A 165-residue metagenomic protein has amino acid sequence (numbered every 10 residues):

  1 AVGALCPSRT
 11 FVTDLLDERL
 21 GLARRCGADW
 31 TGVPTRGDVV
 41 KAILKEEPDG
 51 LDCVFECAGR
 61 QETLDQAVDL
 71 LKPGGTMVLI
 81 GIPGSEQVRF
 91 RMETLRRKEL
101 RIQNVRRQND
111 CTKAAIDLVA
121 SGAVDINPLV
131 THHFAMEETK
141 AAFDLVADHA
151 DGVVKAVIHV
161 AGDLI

Functional and structural regions predicted by a protein language model:
A1-G37, K41: Mid-domain Rossmann-like dinucleotide-binding core that forms the NAD(H)/NADP(H) cofactor-binding site
D17, D65-D69, N109-I165: C-terminal hydrophobic helical "lid"/dimerization subdomain of Rossmann-like NAD(P)H-dependent oxidoreductases
D17-L20, R36-G37, Q61, G84-S85 (+1 more regions): Helix N-cap at the beta1-alpha1 junction of Rossmann-like dinucleotide-binding domains, i.e., the first residues
K41-V54: A short acidic, Gly/Pro-enriched loop at the edge of an enzyme's catalytic core that lines a small-molecule cofactor
F55-C57, V160: Short, well-ordered coil/turn residues at beta-beta hairpins and beta-strand->alpha-helix junctions within
C57-Q66: Beta-loop-alpha module in the N-terminal Rossmann-like domain of NAD(P)-dependent dehydrogenases, especially those
L71-P73: Helix-to-beta-strand junctions that scaffold the AdoMet/dcAdoMet cofactor pocket in Class I SAM-dependent enzymes
T76-V78, F90-L129: Rossmann-fold dehydrogenase core element
